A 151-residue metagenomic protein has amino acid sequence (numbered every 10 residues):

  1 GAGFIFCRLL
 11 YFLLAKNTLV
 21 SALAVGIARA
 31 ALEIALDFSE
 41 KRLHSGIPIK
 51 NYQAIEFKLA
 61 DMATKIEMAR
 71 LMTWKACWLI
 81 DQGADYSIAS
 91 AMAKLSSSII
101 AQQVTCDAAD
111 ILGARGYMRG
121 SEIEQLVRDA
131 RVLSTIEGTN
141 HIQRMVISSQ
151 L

Functional and structural regions predicted by a protein language model:
A2, C7-L151: Alpha-helical interface subdomain recognition
